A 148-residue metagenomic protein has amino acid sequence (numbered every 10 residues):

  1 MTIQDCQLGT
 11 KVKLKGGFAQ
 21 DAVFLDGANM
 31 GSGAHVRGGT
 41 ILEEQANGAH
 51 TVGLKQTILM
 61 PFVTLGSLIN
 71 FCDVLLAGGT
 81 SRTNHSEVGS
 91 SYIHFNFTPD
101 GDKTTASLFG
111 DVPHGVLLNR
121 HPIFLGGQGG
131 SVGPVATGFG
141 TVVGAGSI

Functional and structural regions predicted by a protein language model:
M1-V135, S147: Flexible, glycine/small-residue-enriched loop-and-beta-strand segment within the central core of proteins
V142-I148: C-terminal, active-site-flanking charged/polar segments
